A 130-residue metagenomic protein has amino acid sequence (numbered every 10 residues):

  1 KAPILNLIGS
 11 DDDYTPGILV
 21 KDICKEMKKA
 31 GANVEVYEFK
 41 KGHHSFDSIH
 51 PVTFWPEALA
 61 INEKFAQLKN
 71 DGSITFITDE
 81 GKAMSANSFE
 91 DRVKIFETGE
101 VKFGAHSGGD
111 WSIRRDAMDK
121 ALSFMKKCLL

Functional and structural regions predicted by a protein language model:
K1, L19-I23, P51-T53: Short, glycine/charged-enriched secondary-structure capping and boundary segments
K1-I4, A30-N33: Short, proline-enriched alpha-helix->beta-strand connector loops that line the catalytic pocket of alpha/beta-hydrolase
P3-N6, R92-V93: A generic short-segment signal for beta-strand/edge and adjacent turn/coil regions
L5-I8, D12, F39: Short beta-strand/loop motif that positions the catalytic acidic residue of the alpha/beta-hydrolase fold
S10, L19-G31: Conserved loop-alpha-helix segment in the C-terminal half of the alpha/beta-hydrolase fold that carries the catalytic
D13-D22, D47, A117: Conserved alpha/beta-hydrolase "acid-adjacent" motif
N33-L130: C-terminal catalytic histidine-bearing segment of alpha/beta-hydrolase fold enzymes
